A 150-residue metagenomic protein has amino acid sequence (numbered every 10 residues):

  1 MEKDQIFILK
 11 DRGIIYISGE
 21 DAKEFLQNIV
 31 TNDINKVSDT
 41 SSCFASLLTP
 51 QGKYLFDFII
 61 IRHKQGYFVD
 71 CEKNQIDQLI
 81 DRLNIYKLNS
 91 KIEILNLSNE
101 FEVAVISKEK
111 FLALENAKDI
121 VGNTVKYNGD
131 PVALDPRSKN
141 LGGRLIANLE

Functional and structural regions predicted by a protein language model:
M1-E150: Basic, glycine/lysine-rich polyanion-binding surfaces/domains
